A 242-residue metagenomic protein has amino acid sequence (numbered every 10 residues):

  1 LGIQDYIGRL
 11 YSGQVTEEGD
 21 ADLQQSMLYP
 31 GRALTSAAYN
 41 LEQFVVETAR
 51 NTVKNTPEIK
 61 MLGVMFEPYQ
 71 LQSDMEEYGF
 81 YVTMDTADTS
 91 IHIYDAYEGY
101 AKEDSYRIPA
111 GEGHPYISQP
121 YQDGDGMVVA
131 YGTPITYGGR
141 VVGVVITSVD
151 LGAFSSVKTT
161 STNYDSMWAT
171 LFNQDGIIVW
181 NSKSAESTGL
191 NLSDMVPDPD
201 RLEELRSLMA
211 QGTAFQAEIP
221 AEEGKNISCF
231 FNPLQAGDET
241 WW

Functional and structural regions predicted by a protein language model:
L1-Y39, E58: Juxtamembrane extracytoplasmic/periplasmic/luminal helical "stalk" adjacent to the first N-terminal
R32-Y39, T52-P115, Q119-D123, I178-D198: Extracellular/periplasmic ligand-sensing ectodomains of membrane signal-transduction proteins
V45-K54, V144-T188: Solvent-exposed, extracytoplasmic
K60, A130-Y131, S166-W168: Short loop/turn microsegments at loop-to-beta-strand junctions
G111, Q122-M127, T160-Y164, K225: Short loop/turn motifs at secondary-structure junctions and domain boundaries
D125-T160, W180, S228-N232, T240-W242: Conserved beta-strands of PAS-like sensory domains
T136-R140, Q174-D175, S193-W242: Extracellular/periplasmic juxtamembrane segments that couple receptor/chemosensory ectodomains to their
